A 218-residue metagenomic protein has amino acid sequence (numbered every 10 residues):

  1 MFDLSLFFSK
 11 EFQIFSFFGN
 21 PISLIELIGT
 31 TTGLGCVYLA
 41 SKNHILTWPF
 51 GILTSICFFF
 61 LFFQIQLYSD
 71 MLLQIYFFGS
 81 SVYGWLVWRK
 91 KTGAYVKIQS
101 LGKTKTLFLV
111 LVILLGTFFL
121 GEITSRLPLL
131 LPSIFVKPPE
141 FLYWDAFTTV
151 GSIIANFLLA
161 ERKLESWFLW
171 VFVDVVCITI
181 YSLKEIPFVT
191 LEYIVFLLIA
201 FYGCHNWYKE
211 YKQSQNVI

Functional and structural regions predicted by a protein language model:
F2-K42, K91-I218: Polytopic alpha-helical membrane-helix bundles and their juxtamembrane interface segments in multi-pass membrane
L34-F62: Long, highly hydrophobic alpha-helical transmembrane signal-anchor segments
I45-L46, Y68, L164-E165: Membrane-helix interface segments
P49-L53, S69-Y76, F168-F172, T190-E192: Hydrophobic alpha-helical membrane segments of integral membrane proteins
I52-L101: Hydrophobic/aromatic-rich structural module bridging two neighboring secondary-structure elements via a short loop
